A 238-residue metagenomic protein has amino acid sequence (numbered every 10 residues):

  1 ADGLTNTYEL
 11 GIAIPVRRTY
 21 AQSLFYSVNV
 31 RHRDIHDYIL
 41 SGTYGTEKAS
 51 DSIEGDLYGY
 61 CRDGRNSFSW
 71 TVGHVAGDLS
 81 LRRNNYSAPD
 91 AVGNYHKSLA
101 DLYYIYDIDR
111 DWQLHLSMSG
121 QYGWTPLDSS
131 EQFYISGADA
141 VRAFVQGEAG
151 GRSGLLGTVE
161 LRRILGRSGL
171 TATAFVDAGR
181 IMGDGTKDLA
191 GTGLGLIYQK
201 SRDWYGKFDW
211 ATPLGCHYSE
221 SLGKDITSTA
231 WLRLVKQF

Functional and structural regions predicted by a protein language model:
A1-T125, M182: Transmembrane beta-strand segments of outer-membrane beta-barrel domains in Gram-negative and organellar OMPs
Y86-F238: C-terminal transmembrane beta-barrel domains of outer membrane proteins
